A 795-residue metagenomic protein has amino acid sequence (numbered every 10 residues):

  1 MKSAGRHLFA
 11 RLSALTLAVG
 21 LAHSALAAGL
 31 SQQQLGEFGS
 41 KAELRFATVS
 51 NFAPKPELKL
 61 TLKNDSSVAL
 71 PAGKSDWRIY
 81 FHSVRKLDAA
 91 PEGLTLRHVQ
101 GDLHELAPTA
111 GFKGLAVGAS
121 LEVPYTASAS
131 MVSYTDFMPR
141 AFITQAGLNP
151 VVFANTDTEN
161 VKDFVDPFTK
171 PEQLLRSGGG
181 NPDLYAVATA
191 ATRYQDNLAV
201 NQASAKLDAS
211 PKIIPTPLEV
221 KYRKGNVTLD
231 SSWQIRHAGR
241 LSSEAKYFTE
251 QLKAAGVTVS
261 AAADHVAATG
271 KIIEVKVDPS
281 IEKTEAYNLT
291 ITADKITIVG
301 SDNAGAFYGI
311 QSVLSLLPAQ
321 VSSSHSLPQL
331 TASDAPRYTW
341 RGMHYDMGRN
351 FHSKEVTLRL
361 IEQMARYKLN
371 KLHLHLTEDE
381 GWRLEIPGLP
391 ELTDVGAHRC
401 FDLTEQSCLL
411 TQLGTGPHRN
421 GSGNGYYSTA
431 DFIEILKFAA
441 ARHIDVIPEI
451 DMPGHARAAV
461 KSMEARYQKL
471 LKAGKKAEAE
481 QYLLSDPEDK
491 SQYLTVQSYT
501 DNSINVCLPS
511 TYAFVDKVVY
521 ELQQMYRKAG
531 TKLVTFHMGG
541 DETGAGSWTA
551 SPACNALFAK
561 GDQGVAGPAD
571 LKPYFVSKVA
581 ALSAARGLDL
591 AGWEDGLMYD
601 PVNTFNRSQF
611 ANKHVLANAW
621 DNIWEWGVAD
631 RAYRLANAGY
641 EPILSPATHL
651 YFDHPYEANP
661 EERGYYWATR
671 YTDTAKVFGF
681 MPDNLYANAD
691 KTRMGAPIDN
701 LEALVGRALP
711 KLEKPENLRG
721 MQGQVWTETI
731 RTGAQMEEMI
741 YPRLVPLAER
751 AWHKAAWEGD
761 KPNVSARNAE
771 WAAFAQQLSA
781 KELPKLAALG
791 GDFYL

Functional and structural regions predicted by a protein language model:
G29-P54: Low-complexity, acidic Ser/Thr/Pro/Gly-rich terminal tails and inter-domain linkers that flank the onset of structured
S50, T61-A69, C507-L508: Asparagine-centered strand-capping/turn motif at beta-strand->loop junctions
P56-N64, G118, I298, V515: Short, well-ordered beta-strand segments enriched in hydrophobic/aromatic residues
P91-M131, S583: Intrinsically disordered, low-complexity Pro/Gly/Ser/Thr-rich segments with frequent PxxP/GP/PP motifs and embedded
F137-P336, G592-D600, Q776-A780, A787-L795: Acidic, contiguous N-terminal accessory segments
E282-S503, L508-F514, V519-H537, Q722 (+1 more regions): Feature activates predominantly on carbohydrate-active enzymes
T495-L616, D621-G627, A632: Active-site neighborhood of glycoside hydrolase catalytic domains
D589-L795: Flexible, acidic glycine-rich loops studded with aromatic residues
